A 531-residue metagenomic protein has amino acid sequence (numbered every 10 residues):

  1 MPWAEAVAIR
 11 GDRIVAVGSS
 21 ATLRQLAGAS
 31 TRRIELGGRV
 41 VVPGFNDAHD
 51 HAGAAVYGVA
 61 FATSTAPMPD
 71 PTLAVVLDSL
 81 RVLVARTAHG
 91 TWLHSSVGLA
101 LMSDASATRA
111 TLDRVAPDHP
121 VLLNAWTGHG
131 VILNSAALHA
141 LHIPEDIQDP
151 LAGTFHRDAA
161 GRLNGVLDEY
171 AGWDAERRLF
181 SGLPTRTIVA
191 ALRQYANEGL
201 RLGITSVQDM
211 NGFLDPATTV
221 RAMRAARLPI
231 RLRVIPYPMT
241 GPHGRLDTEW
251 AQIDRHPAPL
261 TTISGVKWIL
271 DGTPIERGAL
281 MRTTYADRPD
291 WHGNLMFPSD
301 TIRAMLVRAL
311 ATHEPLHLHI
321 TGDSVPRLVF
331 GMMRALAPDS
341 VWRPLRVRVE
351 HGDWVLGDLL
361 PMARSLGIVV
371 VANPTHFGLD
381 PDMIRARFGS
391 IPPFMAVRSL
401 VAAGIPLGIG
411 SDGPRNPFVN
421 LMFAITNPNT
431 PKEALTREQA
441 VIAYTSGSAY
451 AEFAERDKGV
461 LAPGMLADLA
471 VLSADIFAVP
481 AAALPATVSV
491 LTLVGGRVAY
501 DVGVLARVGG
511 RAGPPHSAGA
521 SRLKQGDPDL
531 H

Functional and structural regions predicted by a protein language model:
P2-E249, S264, W268-V325, P338-V341 (+7 more regions): Divalent metal-binding segments
A16-V17, S95, L469-L472, D501: A generic structural signal for residues embedded in beta-strands
G44, P242-L246, D380-I384, F418-V419 (+1 more regions): Short, charged, surface-exposed secondary-structure boundary motifs
H49, G367, D468: Active-site-proximal glycine-rich helix-loop-beta segment
R255-T262: Acidic/histidine-enriched ion/cofactor-binding microenvironments in catalytic or ligand-binding pockets
H256, R364-G367: Structural alpha-helical segments in enzyme catalytic/regulatory domains
L306-H317, T321-V347, H351-G352, G357-R364 (+3 more regions): His/Asp/Glu-enriched, well-ordered alpha-helical/loop segment that forms or immediately abuts the divalent-metal
V502-H531: Extracellular/periplasmic ectodomains of large secreted or surface enzymes and adhesion receptors
